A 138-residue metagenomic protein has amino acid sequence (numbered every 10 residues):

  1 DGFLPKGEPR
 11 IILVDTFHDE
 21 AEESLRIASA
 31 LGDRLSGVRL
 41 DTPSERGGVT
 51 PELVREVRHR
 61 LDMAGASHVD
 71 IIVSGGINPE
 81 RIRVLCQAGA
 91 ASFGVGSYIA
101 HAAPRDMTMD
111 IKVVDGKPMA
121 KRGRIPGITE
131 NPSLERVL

Functional and structural regions predicted by a protein language model:
D1-L138: Glycine-rich phosphate/ribose-binding loops and adjacent secondary-structure elements that form binding surfaces
